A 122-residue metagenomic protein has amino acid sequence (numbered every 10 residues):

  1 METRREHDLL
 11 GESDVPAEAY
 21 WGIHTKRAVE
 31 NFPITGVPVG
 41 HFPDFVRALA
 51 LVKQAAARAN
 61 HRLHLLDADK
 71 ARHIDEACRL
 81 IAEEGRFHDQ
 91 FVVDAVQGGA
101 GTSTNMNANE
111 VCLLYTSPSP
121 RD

Functional and structural regions predicted by a protein language model:
M1-A95, E110-V111: Generic N-terminal targeting/processing segments that precede catalytic cores or assembly contacts
G98: Catalytic cofactor-binding cores of redox enzymes
N105-L114: A generic, well-ordered mixed alpha/beta core segment in the N-terminal half of proteins
Y115-D122: Conserved small/polar residues in nucleotide/adenosyl-binding loops
